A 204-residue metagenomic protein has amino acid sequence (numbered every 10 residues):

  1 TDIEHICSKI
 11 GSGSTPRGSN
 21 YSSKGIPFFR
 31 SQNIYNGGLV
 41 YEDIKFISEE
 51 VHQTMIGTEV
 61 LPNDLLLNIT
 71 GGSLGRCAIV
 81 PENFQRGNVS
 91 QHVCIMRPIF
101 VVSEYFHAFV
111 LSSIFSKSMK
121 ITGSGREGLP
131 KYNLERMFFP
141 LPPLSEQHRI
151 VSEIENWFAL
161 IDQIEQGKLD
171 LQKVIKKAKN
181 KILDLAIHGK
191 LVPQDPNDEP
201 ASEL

Functional and structural regions predicted by a protein language model:
T1, V93-S103, N133-S152, F158 (+2 more regions): Proline-centric
T1-G13, L144, H148-V151, A159 (+5 more regions): Non-catalytic DNA-recognition/assembly elements of restriction-modification systems
T1-G37, V51-M55, P130: Low-complexity, Lys/Gly-biased intrinsically disordered segments
R30-S31, E49-L111, G123, P130: A short beta-sheet element
Q32-F46, N68: Short, basic/aromatic beta-hairpin or loop at an interaction surface
F109-F139: Specificity-determining recognition surfaces
F138, E153-Q163, A178, L183-L204: Short His/Asp/Glu-rich catalytic/ion-coordination signatures at enzyme active sites or charged loops
